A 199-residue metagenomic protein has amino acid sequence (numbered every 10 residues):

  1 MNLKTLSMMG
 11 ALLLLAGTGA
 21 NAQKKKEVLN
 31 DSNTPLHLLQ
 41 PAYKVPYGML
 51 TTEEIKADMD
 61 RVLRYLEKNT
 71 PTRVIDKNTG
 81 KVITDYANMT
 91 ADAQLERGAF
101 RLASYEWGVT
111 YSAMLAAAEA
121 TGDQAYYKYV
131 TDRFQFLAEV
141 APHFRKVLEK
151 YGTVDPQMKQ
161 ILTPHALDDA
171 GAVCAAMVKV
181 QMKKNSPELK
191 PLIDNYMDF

Functional and structural regions predicted by a protein language model:
M1-K25: Bacterial Sec-dependent N-terminal signal peptides
G19-N21, W107, A170, M197: A generic alpha-helix preference that emphasizes hydrophobic side chains
K24-G152, K190, D194-N195: Low-complexity, Ser/Thr/Pro/Gly-enriched N-terminal "stalk/linker" regions
T131-V180: Blade-loop segments of beta-propeller domains
M177-F199: A generic, well-ordered mixed alpha/beta core segment in the N-terminal half of proteins
